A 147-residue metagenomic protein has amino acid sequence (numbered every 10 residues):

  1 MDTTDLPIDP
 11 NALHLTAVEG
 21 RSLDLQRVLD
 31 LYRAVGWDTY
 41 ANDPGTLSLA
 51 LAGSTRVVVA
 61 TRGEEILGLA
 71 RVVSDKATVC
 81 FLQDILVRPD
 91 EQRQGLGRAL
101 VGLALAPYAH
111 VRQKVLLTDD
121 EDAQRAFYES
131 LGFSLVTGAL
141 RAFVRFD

Functional and structural regions predicted by a protein language model:
D2-A41, A139-L140: Short amphipathic alpha-helix that is part of the acyltransferase structural core
L23, A77, D122-A123: Short alpha-helical
S48-V59, R112-Q113: A short helix-loop-beta-strand connector motif used in the catalytic cores of GNAT acetyltransferases and, in some
V59, E65-S74, V79-L86: Conserved beta-strand in the GNAT
E91, G95-L103: Conserved acetyl-CoA pyrophosphate-binding loop and the N-cap/start of the following alpha-helix in GNAT-like
R98, H110-R112, D119-R145: Conserved active-site alpha-helix within GNAT-family acetyltransferase domains
